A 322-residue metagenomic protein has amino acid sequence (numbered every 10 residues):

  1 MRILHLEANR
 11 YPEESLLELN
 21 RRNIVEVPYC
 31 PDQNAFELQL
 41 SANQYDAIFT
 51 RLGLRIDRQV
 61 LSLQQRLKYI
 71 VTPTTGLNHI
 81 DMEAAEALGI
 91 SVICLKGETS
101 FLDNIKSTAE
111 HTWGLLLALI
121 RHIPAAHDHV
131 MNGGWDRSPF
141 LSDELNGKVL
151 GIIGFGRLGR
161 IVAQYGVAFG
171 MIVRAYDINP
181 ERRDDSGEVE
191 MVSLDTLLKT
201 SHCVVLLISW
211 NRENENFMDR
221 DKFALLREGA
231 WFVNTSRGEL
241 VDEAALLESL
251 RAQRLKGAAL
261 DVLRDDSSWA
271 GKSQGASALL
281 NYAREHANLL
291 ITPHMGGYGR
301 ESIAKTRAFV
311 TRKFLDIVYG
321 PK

Functional and structural regions predicted by a protein language model:
M1-A47, G170: N-terminal glycine-/charge-rich "phosphate-binding" loop or analogous flexible N-terminal tail
Q39-S41, V60-L63, T196-T200, K222: Structural alpha-helical scaffold elements that stabilize or flank donor/cofactor-binding regions in carbohydrate
Y45, Q64, T200-S201, G229: An anion/phosphate-binding loop that grips the pyrophosphate of nucleotide cofactors and donors
D46-H127: Phosphate/diphosphate ligand-binding glycine-rich loop within oxidoreductases
L52-G53, T75, H202, I208-W210 (+2 more regions): Short glycine-/small-residue-rich Rossmann-like dinucleotide-binding loops
R55-L67, E213-F232: Rossmann-fold NAD(P) dinucleotide-binding segment
E98, R220, G229-K322: Rossmann-like dinucleotide-binding domain for NAD(H)/NADP(H)
S138-E228: Rossmann-like dinucleotide/phosphate-binding beta-alpha-beta segment
